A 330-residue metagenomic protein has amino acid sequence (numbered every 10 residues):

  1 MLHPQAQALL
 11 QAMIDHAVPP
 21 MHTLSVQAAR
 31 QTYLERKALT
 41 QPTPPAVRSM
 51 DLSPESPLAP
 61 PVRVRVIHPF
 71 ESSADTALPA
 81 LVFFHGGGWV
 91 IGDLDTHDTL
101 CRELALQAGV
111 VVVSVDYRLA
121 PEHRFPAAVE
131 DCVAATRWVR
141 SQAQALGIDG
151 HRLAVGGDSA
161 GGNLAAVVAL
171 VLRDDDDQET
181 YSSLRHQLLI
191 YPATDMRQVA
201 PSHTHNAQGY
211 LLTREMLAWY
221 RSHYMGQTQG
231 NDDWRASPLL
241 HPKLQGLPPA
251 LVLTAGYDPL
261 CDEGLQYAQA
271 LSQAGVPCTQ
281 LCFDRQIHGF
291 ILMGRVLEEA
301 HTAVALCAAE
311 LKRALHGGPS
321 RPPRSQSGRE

Functional and structural regions predicted by a protein language model:
M1-V66, L315-E330: A glycine/proline-hinged amphipathic helix-loop "lid/cap" segment that gates access to hydrophobic ligand pockets
E55, V64-A77, L239-L244: Short beta-strand-to-loop junctions in surface cap/lid or active-site-entrance loops
A77-G86: Short beta-strand element of the alpha/beta-hydrolase
D95-V113: Short amphipathic alpha-helix adjacent to the substrate-entry channel of hydrolases
H123-A143, C307: Alpha/beta-hydrolase active-site loop
R140-V155, D175: Gly/Ser-rich "nucleophile elbow"/oxyanion-hole loop immediately N-terminal to the catalytic nucleophile in hydrolases
G157, G161, A165: Gly/Ala-rich beta-loop-alpha elbow adjacent to hydrolase catalytic centers
V167-E330: Alpha/beta hydrolase fold serine-hydrolase catalytic domain that processes acyl esters and thioesters
